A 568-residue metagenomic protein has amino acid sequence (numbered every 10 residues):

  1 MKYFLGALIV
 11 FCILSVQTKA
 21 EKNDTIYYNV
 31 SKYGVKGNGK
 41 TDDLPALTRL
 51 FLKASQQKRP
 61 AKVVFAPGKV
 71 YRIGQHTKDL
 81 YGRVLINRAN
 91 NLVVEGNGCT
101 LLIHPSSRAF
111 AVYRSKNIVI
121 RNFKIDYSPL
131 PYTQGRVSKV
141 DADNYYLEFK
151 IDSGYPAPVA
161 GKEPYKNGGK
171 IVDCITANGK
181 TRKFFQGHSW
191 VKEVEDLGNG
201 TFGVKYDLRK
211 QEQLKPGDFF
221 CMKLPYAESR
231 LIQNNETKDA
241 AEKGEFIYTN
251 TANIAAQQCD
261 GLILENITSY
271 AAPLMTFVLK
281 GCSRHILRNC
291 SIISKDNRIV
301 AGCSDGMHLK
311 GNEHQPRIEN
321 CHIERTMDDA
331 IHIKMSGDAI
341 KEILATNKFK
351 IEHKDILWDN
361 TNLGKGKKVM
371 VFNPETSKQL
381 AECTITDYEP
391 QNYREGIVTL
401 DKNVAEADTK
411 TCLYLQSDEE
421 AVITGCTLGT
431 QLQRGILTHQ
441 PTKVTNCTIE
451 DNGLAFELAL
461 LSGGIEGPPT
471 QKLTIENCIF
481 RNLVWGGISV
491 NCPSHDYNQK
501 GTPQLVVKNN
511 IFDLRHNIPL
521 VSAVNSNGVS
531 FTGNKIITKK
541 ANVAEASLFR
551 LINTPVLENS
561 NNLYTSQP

Functional and structural regions predicted by a protein language model:
M1-T25: Bacterial Sec-dependent N-terminal signal peptides
Y27, K36-P45, Y71-R72, N90-T133 (+2 more regions): Right-handed parallel beta-helix/beta-spiral solenoid domain characteristic of secreted/periplasmic
Y33-G34, L44-L92, G98-A111, S269-P273 (+1 more regions): N-terminal extracellular ligand-recognition/capping segment immediately after the signal peptide
P60, Q75, I103-A109, P129-T133 (+12 more regions): Short glycine/acidic-rich loop motifs that flank beta-strands on beta-rich extracellular proteins
I103, D152-N199, L357-Y393: Ser/Thr/Gly-rich low-complexity blocks that favor extended beta-strand/coil architectures
F123, I267, C290, C321 (+6 more regions): Consensus "Asn ladder" position of solenoid repeat domains
F184-T249, L380-G425, G429-Q431, L437: Small/polar beta-strand repeat architecture
